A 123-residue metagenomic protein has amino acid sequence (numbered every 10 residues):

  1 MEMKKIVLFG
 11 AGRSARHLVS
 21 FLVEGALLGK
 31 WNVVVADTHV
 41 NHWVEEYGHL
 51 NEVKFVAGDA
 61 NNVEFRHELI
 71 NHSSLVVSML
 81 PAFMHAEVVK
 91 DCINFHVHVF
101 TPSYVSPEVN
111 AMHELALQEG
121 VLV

Functional and structural regions predicted by a protein language model:
I6-R13: Conserved N-terminal Rossmann-fold NAD(P)-binding element of oxidoreductases
S14, L18: Hydrophobic/small residue at the entry helix of a nucleotide-binding pocket
K30-Y47: NAD(P)-binding Rossmann-fold cofactor-contacting core
G48-N62: Rossmann-fold cofactor-recognition segment
D59-H72: Conserved Rossmann-fold cofactor-binding substructure of NAD(P)-dependent oxidoreductases
S74-M79, V99-T101: N-terminal Rossmann-like NAD(P) cofactor-binding module of classical short-chain dehydrogenase/reductase
D91-V109: ADP-ribose/adenylate-binding Rossmann-like module
S103-V123: Rossmann-fold NAD(P)-binding glycine/threonine-rich loop
